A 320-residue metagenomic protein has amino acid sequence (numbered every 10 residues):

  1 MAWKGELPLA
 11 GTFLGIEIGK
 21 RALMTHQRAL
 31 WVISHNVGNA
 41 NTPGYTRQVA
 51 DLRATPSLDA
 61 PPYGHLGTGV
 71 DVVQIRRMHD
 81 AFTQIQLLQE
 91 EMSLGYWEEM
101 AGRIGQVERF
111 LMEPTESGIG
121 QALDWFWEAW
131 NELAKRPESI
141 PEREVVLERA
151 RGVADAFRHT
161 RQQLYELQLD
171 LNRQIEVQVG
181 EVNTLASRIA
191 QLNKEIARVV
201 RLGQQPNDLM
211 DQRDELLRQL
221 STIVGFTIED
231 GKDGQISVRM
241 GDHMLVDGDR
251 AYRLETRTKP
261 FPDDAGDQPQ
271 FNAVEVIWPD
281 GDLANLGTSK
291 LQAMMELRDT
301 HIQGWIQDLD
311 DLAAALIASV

Functional and structural regions predicted by a protein language model:
A2-V320: Structural signature of extracellular appendage/secretion-system components
